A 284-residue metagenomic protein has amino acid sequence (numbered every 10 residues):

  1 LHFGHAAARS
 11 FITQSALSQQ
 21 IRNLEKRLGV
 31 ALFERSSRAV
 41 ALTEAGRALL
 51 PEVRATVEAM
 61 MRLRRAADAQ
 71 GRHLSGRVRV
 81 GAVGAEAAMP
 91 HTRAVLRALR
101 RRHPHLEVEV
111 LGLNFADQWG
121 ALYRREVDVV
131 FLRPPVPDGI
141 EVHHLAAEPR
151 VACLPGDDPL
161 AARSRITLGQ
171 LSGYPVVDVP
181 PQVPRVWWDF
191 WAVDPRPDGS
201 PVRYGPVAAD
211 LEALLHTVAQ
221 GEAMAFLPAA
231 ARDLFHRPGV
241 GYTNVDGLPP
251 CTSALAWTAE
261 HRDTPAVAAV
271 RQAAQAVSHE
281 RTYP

Functional and structural regions predicted by a protein language model:
L1-A16, G29, A39: Short helix-boundary/capping micro-motifs
Q14-Q19, R64-H103, E107-G120: N-terminal winged-helix
E25-L42, R47, V57: A short LG(V/I)-centered, amphipathic sequence patch enriched for acidic residue(s) preceding the LG motif
Q70, A94-A98, R102, N114-L154 (+2 more regions): Short beta-strand-centered segments that line the small-molecule binding cleft or hinge of alpha/beta clamshell
M89-T92, S164-L168, Y174-D198, D263-T264 (+2 more regions): Secondary-structure junction motif
N114-W119, Y123-E126, P180-T243: Hydrophobic hinge/microswitch elements
H143-R150, L154-V176, V267-A268: Flexible hinge/capping segments at coil-to-helix
R232, V240-P284: A late-sequence structural motif
